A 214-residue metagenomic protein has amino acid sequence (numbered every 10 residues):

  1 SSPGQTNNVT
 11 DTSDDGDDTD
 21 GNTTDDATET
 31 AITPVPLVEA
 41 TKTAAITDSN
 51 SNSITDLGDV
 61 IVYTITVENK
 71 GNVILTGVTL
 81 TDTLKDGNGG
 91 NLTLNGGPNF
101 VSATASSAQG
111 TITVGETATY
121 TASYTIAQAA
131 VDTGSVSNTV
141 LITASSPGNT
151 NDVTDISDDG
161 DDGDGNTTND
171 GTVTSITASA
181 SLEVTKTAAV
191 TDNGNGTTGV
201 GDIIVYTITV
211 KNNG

Functional and structural regions predicted by a protein language model:
S1-G214: Exported/extracytosolic protein signature
